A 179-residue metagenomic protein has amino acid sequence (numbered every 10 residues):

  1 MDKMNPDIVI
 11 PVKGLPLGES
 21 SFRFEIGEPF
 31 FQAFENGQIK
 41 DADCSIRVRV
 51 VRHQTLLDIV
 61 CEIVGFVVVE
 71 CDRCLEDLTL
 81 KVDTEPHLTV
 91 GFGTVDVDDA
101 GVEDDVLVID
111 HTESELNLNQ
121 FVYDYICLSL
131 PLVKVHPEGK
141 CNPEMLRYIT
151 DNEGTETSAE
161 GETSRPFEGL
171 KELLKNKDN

Functional and structural regions predicted by a protein language model:
M1-E70: A positional/architectural concept
M1-L17, D43, D83, T89-N179: Charge-rich, low-complexity linker and terminal segments
R23, R47-R52, R73, K134 (+2 more regions): Arginine residue identity/basic-tract feature
E28-F30, Q54-L56, L75, D96 (+2 more regions): Residues that cap or initiate secondary-structure elements
V60, K81-D83: Solvent-exposed beta-strand sheet faces enriched in polar/charged residues
C71-C74, C141: Short cysteine clusters
L78: Cys/His-rich microdomains that often coordinate metals
